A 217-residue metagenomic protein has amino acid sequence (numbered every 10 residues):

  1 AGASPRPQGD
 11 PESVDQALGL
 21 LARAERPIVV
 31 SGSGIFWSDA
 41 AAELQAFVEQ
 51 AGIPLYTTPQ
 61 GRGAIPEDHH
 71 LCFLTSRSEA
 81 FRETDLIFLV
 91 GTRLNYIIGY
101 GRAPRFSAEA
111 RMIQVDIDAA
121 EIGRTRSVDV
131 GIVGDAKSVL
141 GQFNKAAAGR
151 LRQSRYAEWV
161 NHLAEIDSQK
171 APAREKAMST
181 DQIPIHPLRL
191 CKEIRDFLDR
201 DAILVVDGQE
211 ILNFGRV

Functional and structural regions predicted by a protein language model:
A1, P27, P54, P172-E175 (+1 more regions): Proline-rich low-complexity regions
A1-E25, Q142-R152, A157-P172: Cofactor-/ligand-binding subdomain signature composed of acidic, glycine-rich, tryptophan-containing flexible loops
G2-P5, G32, S127, M178-Q182: Conserved short-loop catalytic and cofactor-binding motifs
S4-P11, E43-Q50, I98-E109, A148-V160 (+1 more regions): Phosphate-binding glycine-rich loops and adjacent basic patches that engage nucleotide phosphates, nucleic-acid
P7-D10, Q16-I87, D196-V217: Anionic-ligand anchoring segments at beta-strand to alpha-helix junctions in alpha/beta enzyme folds, i.e., glycine
P7-D10, V14, S33, W37-L44 (+7 more regions): Generic structural signal for well-ordered, non-membrane alpha-helical segments in soluble metabolic enzymes
T57-H162: Glycine-rich, acidic loop regions that bind phosphate or pyrophosphate groups
A164-V217: Active-site diphosphate/adenylate-binding microenvironment
